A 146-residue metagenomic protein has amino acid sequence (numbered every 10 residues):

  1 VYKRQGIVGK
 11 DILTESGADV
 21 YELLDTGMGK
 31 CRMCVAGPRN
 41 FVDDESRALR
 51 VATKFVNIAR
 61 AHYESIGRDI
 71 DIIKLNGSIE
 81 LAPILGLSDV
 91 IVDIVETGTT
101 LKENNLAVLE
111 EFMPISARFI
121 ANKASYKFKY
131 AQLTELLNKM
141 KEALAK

Functional and structural regions predicted by a protein language model:
V1-Y2: Short, small-residue-biased leader/transition segments that mark boundaries at the very start of proteins
K10-D11, L75, I94-G98, K123: Short secondary-structure boundary segments
L13-R50: Hydrophobic, well-structured mid-protein blocks that either form specific transmembrane helices
E15-L24, T100-P114: Ligand-binding "clamshell"
R39-A59, E64-S65, E110-K146: Extended ligand-binding regions for polar small-molecule ligands
D71-P83: Short helix-initiation/N-cap motifs at beta->coil->alpha
A82, V92-K102: Ligand-binding pocket segment of bilobal, Venus flytrap-like solute-binding proteins
